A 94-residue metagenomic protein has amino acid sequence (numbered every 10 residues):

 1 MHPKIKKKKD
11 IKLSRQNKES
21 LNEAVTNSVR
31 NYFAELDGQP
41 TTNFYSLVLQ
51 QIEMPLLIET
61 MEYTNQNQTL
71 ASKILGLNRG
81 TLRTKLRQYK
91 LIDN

Functional and structural regions predicted by a protein language model:
H2-E23, N27-N94: Bacterial C-terminal helix-turn-helix
